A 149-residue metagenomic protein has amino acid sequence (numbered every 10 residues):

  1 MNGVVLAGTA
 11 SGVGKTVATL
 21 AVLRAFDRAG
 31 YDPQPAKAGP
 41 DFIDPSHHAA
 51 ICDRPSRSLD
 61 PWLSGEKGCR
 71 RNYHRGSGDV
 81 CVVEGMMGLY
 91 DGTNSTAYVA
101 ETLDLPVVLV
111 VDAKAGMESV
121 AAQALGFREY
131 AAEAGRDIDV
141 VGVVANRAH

Functional and structural regions predicted by a protein language model:
N2-L103, V111-D139: ATP-dependent carboxylate-amine ligase catalytic core
G142-H149: GTPase G-domain guanine-specificity segment
